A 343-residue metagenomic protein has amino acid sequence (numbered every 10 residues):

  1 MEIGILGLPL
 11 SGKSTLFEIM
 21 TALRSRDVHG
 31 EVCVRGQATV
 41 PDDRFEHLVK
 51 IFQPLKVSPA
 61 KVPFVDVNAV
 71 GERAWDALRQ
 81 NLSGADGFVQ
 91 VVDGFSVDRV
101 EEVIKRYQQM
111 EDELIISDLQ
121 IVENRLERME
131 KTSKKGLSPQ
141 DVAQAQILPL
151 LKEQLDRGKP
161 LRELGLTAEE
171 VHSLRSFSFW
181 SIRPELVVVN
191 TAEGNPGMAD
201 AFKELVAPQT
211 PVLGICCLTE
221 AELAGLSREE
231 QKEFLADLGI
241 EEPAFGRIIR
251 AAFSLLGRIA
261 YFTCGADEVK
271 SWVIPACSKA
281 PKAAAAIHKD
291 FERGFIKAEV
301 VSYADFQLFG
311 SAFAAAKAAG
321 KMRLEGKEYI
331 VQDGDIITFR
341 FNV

Functional and structural regions predicted by a protein language model:
M1-V97: Conserved G1/Walker A P-loop phosphate-binding module
E2-F17, T21, C33, R128-Q332 (+2 more regions): C-terminal-of-GTPase-core extension/linker across diverse P-loop GTPases
E18, V28, V100-I104, A199-A201: Short amphipathic alpha-helical segments
A22, K50, D112, I116 (+1 more regions): Short, intrinsically disordered, mixed-charge
T39-P41, V67-E72, A85-I121, E127-D141 (+2 more regions): Conserved Switch II/interswitch segment of TRAFAC-class P-loop GTPases
P41-F45, K61, W75, L82-D86 (+6 more regions): Amphipathic alpha-helical transducer elements in NTP-driven molecular machines
L48, V89, V122, N190 (+1 more regions): Residue-level signal for inorganic ion chemistry
